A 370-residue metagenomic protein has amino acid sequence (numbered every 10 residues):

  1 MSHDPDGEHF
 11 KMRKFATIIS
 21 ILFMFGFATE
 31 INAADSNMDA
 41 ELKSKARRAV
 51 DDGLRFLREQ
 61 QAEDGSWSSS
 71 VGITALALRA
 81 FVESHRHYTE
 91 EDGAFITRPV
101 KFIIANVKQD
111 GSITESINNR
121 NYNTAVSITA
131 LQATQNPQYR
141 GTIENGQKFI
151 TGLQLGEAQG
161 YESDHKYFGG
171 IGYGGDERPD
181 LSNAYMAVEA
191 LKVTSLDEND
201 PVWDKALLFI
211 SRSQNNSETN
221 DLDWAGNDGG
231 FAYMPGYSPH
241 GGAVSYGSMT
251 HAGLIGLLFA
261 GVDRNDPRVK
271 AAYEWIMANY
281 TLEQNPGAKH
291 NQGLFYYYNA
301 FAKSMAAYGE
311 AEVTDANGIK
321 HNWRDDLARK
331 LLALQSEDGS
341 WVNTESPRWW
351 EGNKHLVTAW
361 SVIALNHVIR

Functional and structural regions predicted by a protein language model:
K11-F15: Positively charged n-region of N-terminal signal peptides that target proteins for export
I18-G26: Bacterial N-terminal signal peptides
F27-A33: Sec/Tat signal peptide C-region and signal peptidase I cleavage site
A34-D51, S66-F95, Q109-K148, G152-R329 (+1 more regions): An alpha-helical repeat/solenoid feature that recognizes helix-turn-helix modules
L54, R58-A62, E312: Large, well-folded core regions of big proteins
V100-I103: Active-site-surrounding "flap" and adjacent substrate/cofactor-binding loops of secreted or lumenal enzymes, prototyped
